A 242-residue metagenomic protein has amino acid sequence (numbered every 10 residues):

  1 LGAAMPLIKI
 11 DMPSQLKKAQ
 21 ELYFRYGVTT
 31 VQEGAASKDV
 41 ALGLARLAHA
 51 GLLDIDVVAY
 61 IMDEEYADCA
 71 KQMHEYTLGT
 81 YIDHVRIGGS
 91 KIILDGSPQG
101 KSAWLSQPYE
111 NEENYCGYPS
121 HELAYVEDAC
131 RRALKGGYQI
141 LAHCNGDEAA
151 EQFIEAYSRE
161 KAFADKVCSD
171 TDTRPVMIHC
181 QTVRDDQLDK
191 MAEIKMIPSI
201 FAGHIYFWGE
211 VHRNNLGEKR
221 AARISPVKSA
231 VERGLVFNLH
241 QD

Functional and structural regions predicted by a protein language model:
L1-Q72, G88, I92-N145, A149 (+3 more regions): Divalent metal-binding segments
A36-V40, G146-E151, T182-D185, I205-W208: Active-site environment of divalent metal-dependent phosphoester hydrolases
L42-R46, C69-Y76, A150-D165, K190: Distinct, well-ordered alpha-helical segments
L47-G51, E75-I82, K135, A162 (+2 more regions): Acidic (Asp/Glu)-rich catalytic clusters
L52-K91, R174-D185, V211-N238: Phosphate/diphosphate-binding loops
H84-S102, K195-Y206: Non-cysteine beta-strand/loop elements that form the S-adenosyl-L-methionine
P98, Y138-E148, I200-A202, A230-D242: Short acidic/histidine-rich active-site segments
S158-E160, M191-S199, R233-V236: Glycine-enriched alpha-helix->loop->beta-strand junction motifs that scaffold or abut catalytic
